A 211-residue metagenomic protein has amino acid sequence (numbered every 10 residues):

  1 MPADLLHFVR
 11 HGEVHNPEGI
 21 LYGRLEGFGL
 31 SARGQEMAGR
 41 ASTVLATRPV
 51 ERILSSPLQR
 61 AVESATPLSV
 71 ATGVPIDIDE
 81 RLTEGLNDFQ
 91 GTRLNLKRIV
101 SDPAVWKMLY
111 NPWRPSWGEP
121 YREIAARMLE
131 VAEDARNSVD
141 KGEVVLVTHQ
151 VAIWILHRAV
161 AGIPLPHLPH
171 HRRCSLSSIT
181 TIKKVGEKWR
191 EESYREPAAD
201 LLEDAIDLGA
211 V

Functional and structural regions predicted by a protein language model:
M1-D4, D77-I78, E84-L96, N137-G142 (+1 more regions): Acidic, low-complexity terminal tails and accessory targeting/binding regions of phosphate-metabolizing enzymes
D4-V9, G142-T148, A152: Beta-strand elements within well-structured catalytic alpha/beta cores of enzymes that handle phosphate/sulfate esters
F8, E13-S64, L68, W117-L129: Loop-to-helix element that buttresses phosphate recognition and phosphoryl-transfer chemistry
V14, A152-I153: Short active-site segment of divalent metal-dependent hydrolases/proteases that encodes the spacing between
R40-W106: Phosphate-coordination/substrate-recognition cap region in phosphate-metabolizing enzymes
L45, A135-R136: Short hydrophobic patches on amphipathic alpha-helices that form coiled-coil/helix-mediated interaction surfaces
S56-L58, R81, V144-V151, Y194: Short, well-ordered beta-to-alpha junction loops that form the rim of enzyme active sites and present histidine/acidic
D102-E123: Short glycine/proline- and acidic residue-enriched helix-loop micro-motifs that form flexible lids or anion-recognition
